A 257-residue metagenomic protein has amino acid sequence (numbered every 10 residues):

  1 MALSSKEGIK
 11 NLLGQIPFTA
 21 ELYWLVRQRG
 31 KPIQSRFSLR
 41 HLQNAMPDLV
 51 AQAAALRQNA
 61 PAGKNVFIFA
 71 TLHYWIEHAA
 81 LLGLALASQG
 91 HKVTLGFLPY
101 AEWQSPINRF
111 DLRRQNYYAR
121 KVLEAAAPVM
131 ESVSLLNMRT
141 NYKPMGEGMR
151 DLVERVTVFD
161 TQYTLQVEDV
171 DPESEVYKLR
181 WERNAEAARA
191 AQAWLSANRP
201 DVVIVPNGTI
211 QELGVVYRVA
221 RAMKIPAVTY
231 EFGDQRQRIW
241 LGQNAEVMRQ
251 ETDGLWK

Functional and structural regions predicted by a protein language model:
A2, W75, G208-T209: Charged, low-complexity surface patches
A2-N65, A85-A185, F232-K257: Conserved N-terminal ligand/cofactor-binding loop architecture of enzyme catalytic domains
A51-A54, I76-L84, A188-A191, Q211-V216: Short alpha-helical segments and helix-capping/turn motifs at coil-helix boundaries
V66-F69, V176-Y177, P200-V202: A short, structure-level motif marking secondary-structure boundaries and short turns
F69-A80, V205: A short, glycine/small-residue-rich beta-strand->loop->alpha-helix junction that serves as a flexible
H73-W75, A85-T94, R199, M223-K224: Short, solvent-exposed loop/edge-beta patches enriched in aromatic
E186-G242: Conserved nucleotide-sugar donor-interacting segment of glycosyltransferase catalytic cores, predominantly GT-B
